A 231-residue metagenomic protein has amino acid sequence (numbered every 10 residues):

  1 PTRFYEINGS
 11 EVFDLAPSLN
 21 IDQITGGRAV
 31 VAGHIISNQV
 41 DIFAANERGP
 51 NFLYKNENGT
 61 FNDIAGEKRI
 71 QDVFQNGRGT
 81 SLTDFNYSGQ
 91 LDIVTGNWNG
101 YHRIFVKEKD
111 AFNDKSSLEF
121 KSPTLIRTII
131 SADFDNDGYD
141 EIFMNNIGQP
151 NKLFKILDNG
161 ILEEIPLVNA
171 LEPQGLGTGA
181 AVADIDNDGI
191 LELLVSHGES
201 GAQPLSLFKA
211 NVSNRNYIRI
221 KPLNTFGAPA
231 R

Functional and structural regions predicted by a protein language model:
T2-L15, P50-I64, Y101-K115, Q149-I165 (+1 more regions): Beta-propeller blade repeat segments, especially FG-GAP/WD-type strand-to-loop junctions in 6- to 7-bladed propeller
E11-F13, F112-N113, F120-S122, G160-R231: Gly/Ser/Thr/Pro-enriched helix-cap/hinge segments flanking short amphipathic alpha-helices
P17-N20, G66-I70, S116-F120, L167-A170: Short loop/turn motifs that cap or connect beta-strands within the blades of beta-propeller-type repeat domains
Q23-I24, V73, S122-P123, P173: Conserved loop/turn at the beginning of each blade in beta-propeller domains
G26-R28, G49, N76-R78, G100 (+4 more regions): Beta-rich catalytic cores
G27-V40, R78-Y87, I126-N136, T178-N187 (+1 more regions): Beta-propeller blade termini
D41-A45, D92-N97, I142-N146, L193-H197: Hydrophobic beta-strand segments that make up the repeating blades of beta-propeller and related beta-repeat
R127-S131, D135-G148, P229: Loop/turn-rich, solvent-exposed surfaces of beta-rich toroidal or solenoidal domains
